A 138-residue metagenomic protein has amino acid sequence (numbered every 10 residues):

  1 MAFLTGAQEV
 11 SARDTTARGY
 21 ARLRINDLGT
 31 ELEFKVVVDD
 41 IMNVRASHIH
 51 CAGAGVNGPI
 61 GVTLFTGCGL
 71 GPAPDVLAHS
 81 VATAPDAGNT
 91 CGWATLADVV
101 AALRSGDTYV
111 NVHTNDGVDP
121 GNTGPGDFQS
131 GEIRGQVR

Functional and structural regions predicted by a protein language model:
M1-S47, C51-R138: Metal-centered catalytic cores of metalloenzymes
